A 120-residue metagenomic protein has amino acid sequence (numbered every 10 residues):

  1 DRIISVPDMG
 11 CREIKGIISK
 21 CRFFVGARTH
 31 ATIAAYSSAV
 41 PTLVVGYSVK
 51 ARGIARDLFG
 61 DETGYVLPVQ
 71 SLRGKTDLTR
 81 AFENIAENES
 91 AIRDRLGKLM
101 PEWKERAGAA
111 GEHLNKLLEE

Functional and structural regions predicted by a protein language model:
D1-E120: Active-site anion-handling motifs in enzyme catalytic cores
